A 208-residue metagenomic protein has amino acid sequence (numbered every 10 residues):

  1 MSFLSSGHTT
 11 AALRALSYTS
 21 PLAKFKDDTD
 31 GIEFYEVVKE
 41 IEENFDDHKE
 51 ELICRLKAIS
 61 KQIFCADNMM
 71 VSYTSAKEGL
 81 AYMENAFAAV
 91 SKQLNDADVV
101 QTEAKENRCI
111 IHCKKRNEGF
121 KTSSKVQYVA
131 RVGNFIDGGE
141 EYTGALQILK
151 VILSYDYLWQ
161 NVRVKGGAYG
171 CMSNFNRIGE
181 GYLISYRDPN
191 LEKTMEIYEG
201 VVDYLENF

Functional and structural regions predicted by a protein language model:
M1-A58, E196-D203, N207: Acidic/histidine-enriched segments that form metal/cofactor-coordinating and catalytic pocket/exosite environments
M1-G7, V90-D98, L158, S173-F208: M16/insulysin-pitrilysin zinc metalloprotease superfamily fold
A15-T29, N68, S72-E78, E84-Q160 (+2 more regions): His/Glu-based metal-binding/catalytic segments typifying zinc-dependent metallopeptidases
I32-V37, F64-N68, S123-A130, G139-T143 (+2 more regions): Short acidic (Asp/Glu) and glycine-rich catalytic loops that position anionic groups and cofactors
N44, I59, T74-S75, K150 (+1 more regions): Conserved aromatic-histidine-acidic binding/catalytic patches
S60-K61, C171: Short, surface-exposed beta-strand/loop micro-motifs that present aromatic residues
Q62, N68-A76, G181-S185: Short cationic amphipathic helices and targeting signals
Y82-M83, T194: Residues at alpha-helix caps and immediate loop-helix transition turns in enzyme cores, especially N- and C-cap
